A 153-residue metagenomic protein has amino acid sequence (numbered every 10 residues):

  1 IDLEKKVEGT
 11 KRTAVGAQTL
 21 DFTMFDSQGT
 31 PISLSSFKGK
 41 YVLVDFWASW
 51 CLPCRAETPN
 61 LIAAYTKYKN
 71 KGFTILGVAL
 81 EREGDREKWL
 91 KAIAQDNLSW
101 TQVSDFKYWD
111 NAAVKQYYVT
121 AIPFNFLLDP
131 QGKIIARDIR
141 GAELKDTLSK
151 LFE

Functional and structural regions predicted by a protein language model:
I1-F25, S35-K40, T66, E87 (+1 more regions): N-proximal helix/coil linker or "cap" segments that precede and/or mark the start of modular domains
L20-F25, L90-F126, P130-Q131: Short, internal strand/loop/helix patches that form the active-site neighborhood or redox-interaction surface
D21-F22, F37, F46, F73 (+1 more regions): Conserved hydrophobic/aromatic "anchor" residues that stabilize well-ordered secondary structure elements
S33-R55, L61: Short active-site neighborhood of thiol/selenol oxidoreductases, capturing the structured segment around
K38-K40, N70, L98, V119: Active-site acidic short loop of glycosyltransferases
A56-D96, Y108-K115: Structural microenvironment flanking redox-active thiols in thiol-disulfide oxidoreductases
I122, L127-E153: Thiol-/selenol-based redox modules, centered on thioredoxin-like and closely related oxidoreductase domains
